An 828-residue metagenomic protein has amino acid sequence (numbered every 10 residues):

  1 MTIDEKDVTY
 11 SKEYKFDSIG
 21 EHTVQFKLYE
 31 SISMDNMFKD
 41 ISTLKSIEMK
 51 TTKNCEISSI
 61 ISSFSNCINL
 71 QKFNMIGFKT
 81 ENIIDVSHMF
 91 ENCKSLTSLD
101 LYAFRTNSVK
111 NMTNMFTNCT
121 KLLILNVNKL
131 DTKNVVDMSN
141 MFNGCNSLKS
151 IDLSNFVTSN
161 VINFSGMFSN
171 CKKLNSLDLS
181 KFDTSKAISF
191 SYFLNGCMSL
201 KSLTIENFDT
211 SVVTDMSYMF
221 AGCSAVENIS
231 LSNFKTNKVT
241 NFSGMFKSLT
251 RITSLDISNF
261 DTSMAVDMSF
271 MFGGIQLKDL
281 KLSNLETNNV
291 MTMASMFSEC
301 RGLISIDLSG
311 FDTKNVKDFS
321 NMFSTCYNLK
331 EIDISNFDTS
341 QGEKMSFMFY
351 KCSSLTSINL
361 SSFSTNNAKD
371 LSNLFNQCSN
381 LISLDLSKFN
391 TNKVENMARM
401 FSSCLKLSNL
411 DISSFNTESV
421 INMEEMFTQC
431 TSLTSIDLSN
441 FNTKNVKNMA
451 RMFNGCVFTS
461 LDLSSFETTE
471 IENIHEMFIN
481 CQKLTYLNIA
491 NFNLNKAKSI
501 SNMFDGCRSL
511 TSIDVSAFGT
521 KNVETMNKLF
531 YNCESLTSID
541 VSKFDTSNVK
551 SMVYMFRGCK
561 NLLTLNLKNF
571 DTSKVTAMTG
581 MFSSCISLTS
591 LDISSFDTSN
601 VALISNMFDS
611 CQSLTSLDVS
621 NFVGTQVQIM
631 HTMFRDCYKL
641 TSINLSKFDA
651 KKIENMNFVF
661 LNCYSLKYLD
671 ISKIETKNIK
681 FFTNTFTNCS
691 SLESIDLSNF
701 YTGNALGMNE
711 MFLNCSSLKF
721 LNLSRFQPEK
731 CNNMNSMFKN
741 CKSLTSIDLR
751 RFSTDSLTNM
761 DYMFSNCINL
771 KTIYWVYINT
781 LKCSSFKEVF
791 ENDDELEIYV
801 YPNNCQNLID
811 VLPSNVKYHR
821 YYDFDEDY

Functional and structural regions predicted by a protein language model:
M1-N36, S42-K45: Beta-strand-enriched, solvent-exposed domains that form extended recognition/catalytic surfaces
T2-E5, I124, I809-P813: Glycine-centered secondary-structure boundary/capping sites
S11, S33-M34, K53, V789 (+2 more regions): Alpha-helix initiation/capping motif
H22-Y29, T43-S58, I68-I84, K94-K110 (+28 more regions): Structural signature of tandem-repeat unit edges
D35-N36, I61-S62, S87-H88, T113-N114 (+26 more regions): Register-specific detector for alpha-helical tandem repeat solenoids, activating on a conserved position within each
F38-K39, S65: Amphipathic, non-transmembrane alpha-helical secondary structure
S65, E91-C93, T117-C119, N143-G144 (+24 more regions): Predominantly recognizes leucine-rich repeat
F116, F193, M245, M271 (+5 more regions): Leucine-rich solenoid repeat scaffolds
